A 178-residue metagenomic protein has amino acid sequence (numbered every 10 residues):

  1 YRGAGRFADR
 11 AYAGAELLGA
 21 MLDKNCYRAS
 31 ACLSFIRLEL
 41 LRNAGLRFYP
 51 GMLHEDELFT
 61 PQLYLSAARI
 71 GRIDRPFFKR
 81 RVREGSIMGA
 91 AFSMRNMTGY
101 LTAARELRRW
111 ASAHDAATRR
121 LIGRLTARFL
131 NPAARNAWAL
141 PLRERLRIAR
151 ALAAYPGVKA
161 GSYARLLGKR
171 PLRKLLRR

Functional and structural regions predicted by a protein language model:
Y1-G71, R81-M94: Donor-binding/catalytic cores of nucleotide-activated saccharide and glycerol-phosphate transferases/polymerases
S66, W110, N136: Active-site catalytic microenvironments for nucleophilic, acid-base chemistry
R72-I73, R120: A structural signal for short, well-ordered beta-strand segments and their strand-loop junctions that often border
F77: Active-site-proximal structural segments of metal-dependent nucleotidyl cyclase/transferase enzymes
N96-Y100: Amphipathic alpha-helix face/heptad-repeat signature
L101-L121, G161: C-terminal, non-catalytic tails of nucleotide-sugar-dependent glycosyltransferases
G123-R135: Amphipathic alpha-helical repeat scaffolds of TPR domains
A137-R178: Membrane-interface aromatic/basic loop that binds lipid-linked glycans or pyrophosphate carriers, typified by
